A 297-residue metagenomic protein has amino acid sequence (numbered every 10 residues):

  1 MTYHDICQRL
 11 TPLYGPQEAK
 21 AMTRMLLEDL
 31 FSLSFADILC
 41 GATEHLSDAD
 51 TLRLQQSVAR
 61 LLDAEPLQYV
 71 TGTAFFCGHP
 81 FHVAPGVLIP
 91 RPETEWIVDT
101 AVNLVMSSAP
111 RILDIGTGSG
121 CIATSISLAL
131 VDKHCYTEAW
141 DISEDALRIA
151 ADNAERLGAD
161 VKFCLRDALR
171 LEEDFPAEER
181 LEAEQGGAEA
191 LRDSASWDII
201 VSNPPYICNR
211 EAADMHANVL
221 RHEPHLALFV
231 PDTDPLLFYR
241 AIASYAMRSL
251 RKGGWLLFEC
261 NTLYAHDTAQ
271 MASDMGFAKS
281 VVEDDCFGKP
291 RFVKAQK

Functional and structural regions predicted by a protein language model:
M1-T71: N-terminal auxiliary segments of SAM/dcSAM-dependent transferases
D5, R9, M25, R53-Q56 (+6 more regions): Alpha-helical elements of Rossmann-like donor-binding domains used by nucleotide-donor carbohydrate transfer enzymes
L13, D29-L30, L104, A129 (+1 more regions): Alpha-helical structural context
L33-S34, G41, E65, T71 (+6 more regions): Residue-level signal for pocket-adjacent positions within structured domains
A42, L52-K133, T137-D152, F163-L165 (+3 more regions): SAM-dependent Rossmann-like transferase core, predominantly class I methyltransferases with a strong bias toward
A129-Y136, W140-K297: S-adenosylmethionine
